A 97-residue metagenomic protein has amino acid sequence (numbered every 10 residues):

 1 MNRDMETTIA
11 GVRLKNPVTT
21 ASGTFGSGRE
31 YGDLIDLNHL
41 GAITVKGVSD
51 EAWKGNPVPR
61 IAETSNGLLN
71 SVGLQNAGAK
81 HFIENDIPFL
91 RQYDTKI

Functional and structural regions predicted by a protein language model:
M1-K96: N-terminal capping/small domains of soluble enzymes
